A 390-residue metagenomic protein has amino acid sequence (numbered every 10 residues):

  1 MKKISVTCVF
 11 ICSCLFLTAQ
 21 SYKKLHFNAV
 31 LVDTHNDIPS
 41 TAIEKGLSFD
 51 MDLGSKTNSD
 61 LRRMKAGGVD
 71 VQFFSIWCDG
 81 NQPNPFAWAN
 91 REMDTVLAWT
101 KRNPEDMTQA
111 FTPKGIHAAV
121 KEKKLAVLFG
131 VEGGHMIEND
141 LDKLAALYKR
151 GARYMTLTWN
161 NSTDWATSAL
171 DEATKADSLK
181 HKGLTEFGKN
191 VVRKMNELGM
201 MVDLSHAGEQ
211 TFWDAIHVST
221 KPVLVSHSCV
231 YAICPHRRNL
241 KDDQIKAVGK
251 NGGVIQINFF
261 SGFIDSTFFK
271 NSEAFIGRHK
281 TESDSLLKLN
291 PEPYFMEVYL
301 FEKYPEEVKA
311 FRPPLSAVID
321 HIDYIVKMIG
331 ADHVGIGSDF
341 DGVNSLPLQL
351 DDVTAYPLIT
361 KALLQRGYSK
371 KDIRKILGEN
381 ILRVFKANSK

Functional and structural regions predicted by a protein language model:
M1-K24: Bacterial Sec-dependent N-terminal signal peptides
Q20-S178, P235-K390: N-terminal hydrophobic targeting/anchoring segments and the immediately downstream early-domain regions of hydrolases
D140-L144, S168-L170, G208-T220: Distinct, well-ordered alpha-helical segments
T158, L204-S205: Active-site-adjacent beta-strand anchor residues
K180-M195, A215-V225, I359: Alpha-helix-loop-beta-strand connector modules within alpha/beta enzyme cores
N190-L204, Q210-D214, D242-G253: Substrate-binding cleft of carbohydrate-active enzyme catalytic domains
A207, S228-C229, N258-S261: Histidine- and/or cysteine-centered catalytic micro-motif in compact active-site loops
E209, H217-Y231, H236-G252: Acidic, glycine-rich loop-and-beta core segments that form the ion-binding/anion-interacting portion of active sites
